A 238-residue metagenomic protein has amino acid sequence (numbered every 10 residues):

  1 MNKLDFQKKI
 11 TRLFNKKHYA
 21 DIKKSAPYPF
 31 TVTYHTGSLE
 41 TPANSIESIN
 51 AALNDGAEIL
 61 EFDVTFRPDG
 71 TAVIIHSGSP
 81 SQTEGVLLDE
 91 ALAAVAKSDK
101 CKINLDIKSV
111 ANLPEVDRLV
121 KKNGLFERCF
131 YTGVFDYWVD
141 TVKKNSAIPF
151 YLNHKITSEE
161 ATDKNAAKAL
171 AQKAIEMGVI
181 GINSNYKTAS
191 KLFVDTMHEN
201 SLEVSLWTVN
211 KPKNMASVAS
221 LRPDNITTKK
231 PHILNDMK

Functional and structural regions predicted by a protein language model:
M1-K238: Phosphate-group recognition and catalysis centered on beta-loop-alpha active-site segments
